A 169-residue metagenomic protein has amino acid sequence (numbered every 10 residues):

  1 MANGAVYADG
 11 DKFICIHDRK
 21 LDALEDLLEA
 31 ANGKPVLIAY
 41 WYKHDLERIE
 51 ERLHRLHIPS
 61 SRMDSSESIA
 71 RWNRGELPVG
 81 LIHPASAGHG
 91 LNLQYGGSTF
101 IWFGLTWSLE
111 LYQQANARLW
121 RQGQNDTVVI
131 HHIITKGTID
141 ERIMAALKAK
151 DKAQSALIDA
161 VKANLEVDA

Functional and structural regions predicted by a protein language model:
M1-N92, I158-A169: Conserved Helicase C-terminal RecA-like lobe
G33-P35, G97, T127: A general structural motif
A39, I82-H83, I101-G104, I133-I134: Conserved beta-strand segments of the P-loop GTPase G domain that flank and frequently precede/overlap
E50-E51, L91-G96, Q113-Q114, M144-A145: Short amphipathic alpha-helical segments
G80, T99-F100, L119: Short, well-ordered beta-strand core segments
A87, T106-W107: Flexible glycine-rich beta->alpha loop in the catalytic core of nucleotide-sugar glycosyltransferases
N92-L105, V129-H132: A short beta-strand element within the Helicase C-terminal
W107-A169: A conserved SF2-helicase RecA2
